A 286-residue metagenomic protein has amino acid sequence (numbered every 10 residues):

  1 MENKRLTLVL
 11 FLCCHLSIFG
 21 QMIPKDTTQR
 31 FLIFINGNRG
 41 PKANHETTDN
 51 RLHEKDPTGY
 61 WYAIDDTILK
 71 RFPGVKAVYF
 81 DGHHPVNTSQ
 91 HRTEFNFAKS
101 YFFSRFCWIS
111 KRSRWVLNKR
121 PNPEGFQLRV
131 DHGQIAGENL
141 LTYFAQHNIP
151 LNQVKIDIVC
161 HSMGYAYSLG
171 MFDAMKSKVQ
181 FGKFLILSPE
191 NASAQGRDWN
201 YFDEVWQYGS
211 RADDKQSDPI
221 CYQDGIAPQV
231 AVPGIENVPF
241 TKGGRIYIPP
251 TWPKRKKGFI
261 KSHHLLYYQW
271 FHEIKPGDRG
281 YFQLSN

Functional and structural regions predicted by a protein language model:
M1-E2: N-terminal secretory signal peptides that target proteins for export/translocation
R5-H15: Sec-dependent N-terminal signal peptides
C13-C14, C107, C160, C221: Generic recognition of cysteine residues
I23-T27, F31: N-terminal module-boundary/linker segments of secreted carbohydrate-active enzymes
T27, I35-Q153: Active-site catalytic motif of lipid deacylating hydrolases and related acyltransferases
R30-L32, N36-R39, N122-D224: Serine-dependent carboxylesterase/thioesterase catalytic core of lipase-like alpha/beta-hydrolase/SGNH enzymes
V86-A98, F102-F103, W108, G125 (+1 more regions): C-terminal catalytic-base region of ester-bond hydrolases, centering on the histidine of the charge-relay
